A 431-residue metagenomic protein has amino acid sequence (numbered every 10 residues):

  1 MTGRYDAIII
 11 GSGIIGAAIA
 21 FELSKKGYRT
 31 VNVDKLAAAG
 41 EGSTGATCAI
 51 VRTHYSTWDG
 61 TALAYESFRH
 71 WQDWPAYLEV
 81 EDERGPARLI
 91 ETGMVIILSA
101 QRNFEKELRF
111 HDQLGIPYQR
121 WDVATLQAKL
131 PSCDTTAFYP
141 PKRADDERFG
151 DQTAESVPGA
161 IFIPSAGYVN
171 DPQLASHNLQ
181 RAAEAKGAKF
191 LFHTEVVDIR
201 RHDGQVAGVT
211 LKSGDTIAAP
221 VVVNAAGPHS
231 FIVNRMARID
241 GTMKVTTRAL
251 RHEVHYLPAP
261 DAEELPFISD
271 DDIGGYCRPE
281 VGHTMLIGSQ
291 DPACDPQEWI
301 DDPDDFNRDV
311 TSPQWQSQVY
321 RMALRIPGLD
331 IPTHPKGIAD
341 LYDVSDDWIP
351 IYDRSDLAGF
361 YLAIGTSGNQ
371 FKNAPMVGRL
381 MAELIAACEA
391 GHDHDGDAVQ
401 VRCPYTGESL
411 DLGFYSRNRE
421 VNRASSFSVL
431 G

Functional and structural regions predicted by a protein language model:
T2-I15, V31: Beta1/beta-strand and adjacent pyrophosphate-binding region of the FAD-binding site in flavoprotein oxidoreductases
G3, R120, D356-G431: C-terminal lid/capping helical subdomain adjacent to the catalytic/cofactor pocket in oxidative enzymes
F21-K25, A49, E81-E91, R200 (+3 more regions): Active-site substrate-recognition segment that forms the wall of the catalytic cavity or substrate channel
S24-T44: Glycine-rich FAD pyrophosphate-binding loop
C48-D146, G274-Y276, L430: Dinucleotide-binding Rossmann-like beta1-alpha1 core, especially the glycine-rich loop that anchors the ADP
S99-R181, A185-K186, L191-F192, D198-Q205: Flavin (FAD/FMN) cofactor-binding and adjacent substrate-gating region of FAD-dependent oxidoreductase domains
C133-T135, Y139-T153, L324, D330-M376: FAD-binding beta-loop-beta segment adjacent to the flavin cofactor pocket
